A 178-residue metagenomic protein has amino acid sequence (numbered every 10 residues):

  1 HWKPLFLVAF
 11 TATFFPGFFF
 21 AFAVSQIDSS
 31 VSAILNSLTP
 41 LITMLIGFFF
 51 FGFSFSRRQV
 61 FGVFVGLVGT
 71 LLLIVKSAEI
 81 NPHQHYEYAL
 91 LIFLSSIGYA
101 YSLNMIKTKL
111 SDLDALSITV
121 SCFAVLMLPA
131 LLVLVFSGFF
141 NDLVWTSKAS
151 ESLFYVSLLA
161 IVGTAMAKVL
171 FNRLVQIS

Functional and structural regions predicted by a protein language model:
H1-N36, L72, A160-S178: Specific transmembrane alpha-helical segments of multi-pass solute transporters/efflux pumps, especially DMT/EamA
K3, S30, S56, L116-S117: Residues that define the loop-to-transmembrane-helix transition and helix capping in multi-pass membrane transporters
L7, R58-V68, E87-L91, M105-V162: Hydrophobic alpha-helical transmembrane segments of multi-pass integral membrane proteins, especially transporters
F15-F22, L71-N81, L126-D142: Hydrophobic alpha-helical transmembrane segments in multi-pass integral membrane proteins
F18, F22, Q26, L45-S54 (+5 more regions): Membrane-interface helix caps of multi-pass small-molecule transporters
F22-P40, H85-G98, E151-I161: Structural signature of hydrophobic alpha-helical transmembrane segments
I46, F55-S77, S96, A130: Hydrophobic transmembrane alpha-helices of multi-pass small-molecule transport proteins
